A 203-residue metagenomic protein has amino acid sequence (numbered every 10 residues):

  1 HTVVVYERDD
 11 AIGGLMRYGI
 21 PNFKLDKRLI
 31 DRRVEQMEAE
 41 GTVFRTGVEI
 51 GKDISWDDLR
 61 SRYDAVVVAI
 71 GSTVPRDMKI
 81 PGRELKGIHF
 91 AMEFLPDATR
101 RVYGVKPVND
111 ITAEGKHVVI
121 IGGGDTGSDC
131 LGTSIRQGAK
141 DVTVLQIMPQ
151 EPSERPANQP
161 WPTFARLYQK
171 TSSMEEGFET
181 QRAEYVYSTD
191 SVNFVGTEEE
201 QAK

Functional and structural regions predicted by a protein language model:
H1-V5, T126-Q137: N-terminal Rossmann-like FAD-binding beta1-loop-alpha1 element of flavoenzymes
T2-R17, D141-E154: Glycine-rich FAD pyrophosphate-binding loop
R17-Y18, M78-G82, L131-T133: Short amphipathic alpha-helical segments
G19-K24: Short glycine-enriched, charge-decorated loop/helix-capping segments at active-site entrances that position
R28-R76, T99-V108, I135-K203: A Rossmann-like FAD-binding core segment of flavoenzymes
A69-M92, P96: Flavin (primarily FAD) binding-site architecture
I80, N109-I111: Replace "in large, NTP-powered and nucleic-acid-processing enzymes" with "in large, NTP-powered factors and other
T112-G124: Beta1/beta-strand and adjacent pyrophosphate-binding region of the FAD-binding site in flavoprotein oxidoreductases
